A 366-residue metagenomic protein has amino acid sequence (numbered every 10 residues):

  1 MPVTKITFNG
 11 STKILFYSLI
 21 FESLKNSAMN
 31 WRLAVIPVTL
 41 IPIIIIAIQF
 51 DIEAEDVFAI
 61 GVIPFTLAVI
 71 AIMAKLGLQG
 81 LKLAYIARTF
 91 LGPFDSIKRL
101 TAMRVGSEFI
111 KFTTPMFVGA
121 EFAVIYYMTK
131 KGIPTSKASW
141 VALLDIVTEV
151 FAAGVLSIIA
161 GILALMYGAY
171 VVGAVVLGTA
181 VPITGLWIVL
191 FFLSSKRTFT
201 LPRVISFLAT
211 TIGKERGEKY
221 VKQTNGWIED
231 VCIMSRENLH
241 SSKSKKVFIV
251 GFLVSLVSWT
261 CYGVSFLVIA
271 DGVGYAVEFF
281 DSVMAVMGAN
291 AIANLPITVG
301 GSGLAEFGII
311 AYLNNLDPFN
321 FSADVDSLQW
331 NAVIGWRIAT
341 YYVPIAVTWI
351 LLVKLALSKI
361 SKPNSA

Functional and structural regions predicted by a protein language model:
P2-V105, L163, V171-N294, F319-A366: Predominantly cytoplasmic-facing regulatory/coupling regions of multi-pass membrane proteins
G77-L83, P115-I125, F280, A293-I310: Transmembrane helix boundary and interhelical junction motifs in multipass membrane proteins
R88-L91, F112, I125-G132, Y312-L316: Helix-loop junctions at the membrane interface of multi-pass solute transporters
I97-T129, I297-T298: Hydrophobic alpha-helical transmembrane segments of multi-pass membrane transport proteins
K98-R99, M116, A120, K131-V147 (+1 more regions): Membrane-interface alpha-helices at helix entry/exit sites of multi-pass transporters
E108, F112-V118, I146-I158: Mid-bilayer segments of alpha-helical transmembrane spans in multi-pass integral membrane proteins that mediate
A123-Y127, A142, G154: Hydrophobic alpha-helical membrane segments of integral membrane proteins
S157-M166: Transmembrane alpha-helix termini and helix-breaking/packing motifs in multi-pass membrane transporters
